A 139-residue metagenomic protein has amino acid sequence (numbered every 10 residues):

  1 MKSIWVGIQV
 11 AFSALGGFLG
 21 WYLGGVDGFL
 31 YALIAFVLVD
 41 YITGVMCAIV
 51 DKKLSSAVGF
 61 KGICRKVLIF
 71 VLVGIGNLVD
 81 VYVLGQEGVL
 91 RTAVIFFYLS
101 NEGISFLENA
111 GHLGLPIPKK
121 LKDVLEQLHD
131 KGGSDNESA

Functional and structural regions predicted by a protein language model:
M1-G7, S100-A139: Membrane-proximal cytosolic segments adjacent to transmembrane helices
W5-S13, K66-V71: Short hydrophobic alpha-helical membrane-embedded segments
V10-L30: Membrane-helix boundary elements
V26-L33, G88-R91: Short, aromatic-rich membrane-interface segments at the entry and exit of alpha-helical transmembrane domains
L33-G44, I69-N77, F97-S105: Alpha-helical transmembrane segments of multi-pass membrane proteins
V37-V58: Membrane-helix boundary/interface segments in integral membrane proteins
D51-L72: Juxtamembrane helix-capping/reentrant segments at transmembrane boundaries
Y82-H112: Hydrophobic alpha-helical transmembrane segments and immediately flanking/interface helices in integral membrane
